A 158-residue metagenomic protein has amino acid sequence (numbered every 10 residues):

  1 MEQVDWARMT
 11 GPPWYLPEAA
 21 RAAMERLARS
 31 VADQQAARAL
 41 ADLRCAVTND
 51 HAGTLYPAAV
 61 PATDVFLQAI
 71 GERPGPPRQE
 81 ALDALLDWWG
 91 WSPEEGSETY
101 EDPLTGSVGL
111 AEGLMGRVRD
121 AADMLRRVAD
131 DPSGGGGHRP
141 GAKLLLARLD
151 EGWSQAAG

Functional and structural regions predicted by a protein language model:
M1-A37: N-terminal "cap/leader" segments of large eukaryotic alpha-helical scaffolds
M1-E2, Q34-V47, L85, S92-D102: HEAT-repeat alpha-solenoid elements in large eukaryotic scaffold proteins
P12-W14, H51-Y56, S92-Y100, S107-M115 (+1 more regions): Flexible loop/turn segments at the boundaries of HEAT repeats in alpha-solenoid HEAT proteins
L16-R21, L55-T63, R117-A122: Core helices of alpha-solenoid repeat scaffolds
A23-M24, F66-L67, M124-A129: Buried hydrophobic core positions in alpha-solenoid tandem helical repeats
V31-A32, G71-R78, P132-R139: Short inter-helical turns and helix N-cap capping residues of alpha-solenoid HEAT/ARM repeat scaffolds
A36, A59, R78-L82, R139: Residue-level detector of extended alpha-helical repeat arrays and alpha-solenoid scaffolds
S107-L114, R119-G158: Eukaryote-biased recognition of C-terminal alpha-helical segments
